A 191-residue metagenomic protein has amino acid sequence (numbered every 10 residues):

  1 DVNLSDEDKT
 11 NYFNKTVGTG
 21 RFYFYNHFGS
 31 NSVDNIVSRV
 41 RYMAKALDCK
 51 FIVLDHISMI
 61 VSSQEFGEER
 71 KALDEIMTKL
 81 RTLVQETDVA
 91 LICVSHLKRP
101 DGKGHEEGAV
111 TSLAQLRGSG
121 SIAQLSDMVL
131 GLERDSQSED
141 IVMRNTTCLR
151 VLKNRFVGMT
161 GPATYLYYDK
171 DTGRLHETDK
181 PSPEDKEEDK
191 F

Functional and structural regions predicted by a protein language model:
D1-D48, S62, A163-Y165: Cytosolic-facing regulatory segments adjacent to core modules
D1-V2, Y23-S30, V61-D74, K103-A114: Flexible beta-alpha connector loops of hexameric P-loop NTPases
Y12-G18, S63, E106, S112 (+1 more regions): Homeobox/homeodomain signature
I57: Conserved Walker B
A72-F191: Phosphate-binding/switch region of NTP-binding enzymes
